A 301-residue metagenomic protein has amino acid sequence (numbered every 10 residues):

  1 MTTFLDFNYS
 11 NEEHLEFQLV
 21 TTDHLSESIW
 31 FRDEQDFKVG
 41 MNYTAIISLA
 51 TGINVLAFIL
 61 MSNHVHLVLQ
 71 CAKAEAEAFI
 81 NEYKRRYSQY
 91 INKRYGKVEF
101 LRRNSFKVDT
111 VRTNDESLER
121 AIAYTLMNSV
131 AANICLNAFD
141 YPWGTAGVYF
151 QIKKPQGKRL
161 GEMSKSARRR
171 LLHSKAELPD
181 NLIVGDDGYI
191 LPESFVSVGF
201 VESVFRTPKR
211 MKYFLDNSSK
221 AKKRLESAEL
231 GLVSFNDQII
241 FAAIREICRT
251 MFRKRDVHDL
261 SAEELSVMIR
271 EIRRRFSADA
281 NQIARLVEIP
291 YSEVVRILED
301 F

Functional and structural regions predicted by a protein language model:
M1-A57, A72-F301: Short Pro-Cys-Gly-centered "Cys-loop" motif that presents a nucleophilic cysteine in a tight turn
H64-C71: Short beta-strand->loop micro-motif that forms the acidic, two-metal-ion catalytic signature in nucleotide-processing
